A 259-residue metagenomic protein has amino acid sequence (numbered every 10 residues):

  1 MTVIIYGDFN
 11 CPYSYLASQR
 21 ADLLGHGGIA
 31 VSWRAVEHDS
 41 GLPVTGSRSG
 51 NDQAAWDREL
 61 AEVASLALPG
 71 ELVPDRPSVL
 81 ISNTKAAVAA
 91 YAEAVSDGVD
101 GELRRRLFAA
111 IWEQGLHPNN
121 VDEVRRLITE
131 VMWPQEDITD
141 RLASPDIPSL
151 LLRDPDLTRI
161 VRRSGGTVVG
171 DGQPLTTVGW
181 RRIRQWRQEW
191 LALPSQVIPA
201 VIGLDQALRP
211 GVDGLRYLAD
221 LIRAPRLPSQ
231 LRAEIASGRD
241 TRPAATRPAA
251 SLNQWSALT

Functional and structural regions predicted by a protein language model:
M1, V88, P199: Residue-level detector of short, conserved catalytic/binding motifs and their immediate flanks
T2, L68-P69, I81, K85 (+4 more regions): A generic structural signal for ordered alpha-helices
T2-I4, S32: A structural signal for isolated positions on well-ordered beta-strands in alpha/beta enzyme cores
I5-N10: Aromatic-flanked redox-active Cys/Sec active sites in thiol-based oxidoreductases, especially the WC-centered
C11-S14, V201: The canonical Cys-X-X-Cys-His
Y15-H117, Q230-T259: Structural alpha/beta surface segment adjacent to cysteine/selenocysteine redox centers across thiol/disulfide enzymes
S18-L24, R106-T259: C-terminal cap of thioredoxin/glutaredoxin-like
